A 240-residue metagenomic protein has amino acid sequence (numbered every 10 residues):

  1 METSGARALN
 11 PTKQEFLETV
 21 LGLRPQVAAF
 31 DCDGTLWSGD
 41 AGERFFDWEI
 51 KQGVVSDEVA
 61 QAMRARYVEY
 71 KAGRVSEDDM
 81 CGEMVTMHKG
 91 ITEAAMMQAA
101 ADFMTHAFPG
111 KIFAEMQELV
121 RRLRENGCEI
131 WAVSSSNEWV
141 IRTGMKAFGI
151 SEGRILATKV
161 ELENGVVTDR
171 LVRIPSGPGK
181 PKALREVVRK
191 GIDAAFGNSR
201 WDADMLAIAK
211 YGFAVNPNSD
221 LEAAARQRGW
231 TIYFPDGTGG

Functional and structural regions predicted by a protein language model:
M1-A28, E58-G73, V85: Extended hydrophobic/aromatic-rich secondary-structure runs
E2-P25, A94-W131, S135-G240: C-terminal cap/substrate-recognition subdomain and adjoining C-terminal extension of metal-dependent phosphatase-like
P25-G42, L206: Asp-based phosphoryl-transfer active-site loop
D31, E83, I155: Residue-level signal for pocket-adjacent positions within structured domains
G34, G73, G165-V166: Detector for glycine-centered tight turns/loop "hinges" at secondary-structure junctions
W37, A72, V85-H88, K146-A147 (+1 more regions): Amphipathic alpha-helical interaction elements
A41-G42, F46-R122: A metal-dependent, Asp-based hydrolase signature
